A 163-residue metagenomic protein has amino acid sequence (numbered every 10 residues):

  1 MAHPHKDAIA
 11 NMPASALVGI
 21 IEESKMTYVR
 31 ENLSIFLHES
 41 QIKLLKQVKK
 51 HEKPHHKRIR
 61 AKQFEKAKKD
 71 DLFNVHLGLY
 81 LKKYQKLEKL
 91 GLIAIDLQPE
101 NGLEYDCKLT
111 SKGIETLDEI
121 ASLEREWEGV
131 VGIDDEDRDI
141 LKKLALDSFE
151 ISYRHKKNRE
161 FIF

Functional and structural regions predicted by a protein language model:
M1-E39, L90-L92: N-terminal leader segment of winged-helix/HTH proteins
M26-L79: N-terminal helix-turn-helix DNA-binding core of bacterial DNA-binding proteins
F36-L37, L109, I133-E136: Alpha-helical hairpin
K50-H51, N101, S148: Short helix-capping/turn signature of helix-turn-helix
L79-L90: Basic amphipathic alpha-helical segments that dock to polyanions
E88-Q98: A short, conserved structural fragment
N101-I120: Basic, amphipathic "hinge/linker" alpha-helix immediately C-terminal to the N-terminal HTH DNA-binding motif
D118-F163: Terminal interaction helix/tail motif
